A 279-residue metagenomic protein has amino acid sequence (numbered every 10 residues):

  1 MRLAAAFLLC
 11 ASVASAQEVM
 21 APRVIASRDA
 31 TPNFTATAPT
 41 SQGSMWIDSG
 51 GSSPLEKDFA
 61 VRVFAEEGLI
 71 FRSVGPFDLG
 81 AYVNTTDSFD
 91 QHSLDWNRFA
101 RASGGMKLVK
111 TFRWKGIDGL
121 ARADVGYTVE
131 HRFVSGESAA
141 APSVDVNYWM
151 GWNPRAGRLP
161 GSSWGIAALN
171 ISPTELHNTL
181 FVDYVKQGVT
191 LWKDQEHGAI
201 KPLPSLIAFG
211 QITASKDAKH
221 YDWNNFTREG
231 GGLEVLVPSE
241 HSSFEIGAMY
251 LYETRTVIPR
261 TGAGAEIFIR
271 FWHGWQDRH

Functional and structural regions predicted by a protein language model:
M1-F7: Sec-dependent signal peptide recognition, specifically the positively charged N-region followed immediately by
F7-A16: Hydrophobic h-region of N-terminal signal peptides that target proteins for export in Gram-negative bacteria
Q17-H279: Transmembrane beta-barrel domains of bacterial outer-membrane proteins
